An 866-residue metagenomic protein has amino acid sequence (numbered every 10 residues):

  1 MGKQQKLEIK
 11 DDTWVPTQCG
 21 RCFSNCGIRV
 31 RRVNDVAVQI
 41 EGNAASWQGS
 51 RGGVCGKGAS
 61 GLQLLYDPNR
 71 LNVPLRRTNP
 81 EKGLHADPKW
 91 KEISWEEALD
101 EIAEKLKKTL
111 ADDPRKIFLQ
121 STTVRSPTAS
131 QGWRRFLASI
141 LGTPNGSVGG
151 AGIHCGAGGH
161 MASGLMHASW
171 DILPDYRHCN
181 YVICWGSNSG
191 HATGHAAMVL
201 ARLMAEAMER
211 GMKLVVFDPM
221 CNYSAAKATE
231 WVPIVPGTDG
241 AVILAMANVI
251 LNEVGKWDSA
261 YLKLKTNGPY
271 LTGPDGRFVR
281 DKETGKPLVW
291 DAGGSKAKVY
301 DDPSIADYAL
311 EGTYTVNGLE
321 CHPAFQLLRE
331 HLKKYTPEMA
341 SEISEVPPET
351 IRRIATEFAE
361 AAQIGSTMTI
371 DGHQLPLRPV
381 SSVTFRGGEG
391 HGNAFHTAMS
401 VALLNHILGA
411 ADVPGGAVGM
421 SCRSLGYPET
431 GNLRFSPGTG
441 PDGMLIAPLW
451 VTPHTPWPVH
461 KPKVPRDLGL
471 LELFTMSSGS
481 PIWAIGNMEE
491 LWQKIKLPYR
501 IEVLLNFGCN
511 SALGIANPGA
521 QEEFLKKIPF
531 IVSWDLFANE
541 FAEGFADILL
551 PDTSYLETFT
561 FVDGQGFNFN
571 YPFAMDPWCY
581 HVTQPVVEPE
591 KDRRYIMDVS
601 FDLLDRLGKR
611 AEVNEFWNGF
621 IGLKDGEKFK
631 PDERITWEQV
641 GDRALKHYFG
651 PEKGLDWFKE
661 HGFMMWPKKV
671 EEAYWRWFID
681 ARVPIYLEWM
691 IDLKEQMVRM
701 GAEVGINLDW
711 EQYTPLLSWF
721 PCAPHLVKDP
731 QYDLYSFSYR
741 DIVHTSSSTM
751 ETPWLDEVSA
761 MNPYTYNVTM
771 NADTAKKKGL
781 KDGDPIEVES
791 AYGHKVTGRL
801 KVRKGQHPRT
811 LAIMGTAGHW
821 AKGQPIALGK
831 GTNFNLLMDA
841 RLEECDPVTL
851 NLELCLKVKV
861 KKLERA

Functional and structural regions predicted by a protein language model:
M1-K256, L264-V299, P303-A309, A447 (+6 more regions): N-terminal export/assembly segments and adjacent metallocofactor-ligating motifs of anaerobic energy-metabolism
N25, V38, R125-A129, H154-A157 (+17 more regions): Flexible loop/turn segments at secondary-structure boundaries
R77-E97, G255-R353, P428-T430, D442-S478 (+6 more regions): N-terminal leader/propeptide and maturation segments of large enzyme subunits in energy/redox metabolism and hydrolases
L99-I117, I172-V182, H331, I354-S381 (+1 more regions): Glycine-rich phosphate/diphosphate-binding loops that line cofactor/substrate pockets in enzymes
D113-I117, K256-L262, T367-I370, D412-G419 (+1 more regions): Flexible, glycine/charged-enriched surface loops at secondary-structure junctions
W133-M212, F217, A241, D307-G312 (+6 more regions): Extended redox/cofactor-interaction regions of prokaryotic respiratory oxidoreductases
L556-E588: Glycine/threonine-rich phosphate-binding loop and adjacent beta-strand/alpha-helix elements that clamp
Y580-Y648, T752-T769, D773-A866: Long, contiguous, secondary-structure-rich segments that constitute the structural scaffold of globular domains
